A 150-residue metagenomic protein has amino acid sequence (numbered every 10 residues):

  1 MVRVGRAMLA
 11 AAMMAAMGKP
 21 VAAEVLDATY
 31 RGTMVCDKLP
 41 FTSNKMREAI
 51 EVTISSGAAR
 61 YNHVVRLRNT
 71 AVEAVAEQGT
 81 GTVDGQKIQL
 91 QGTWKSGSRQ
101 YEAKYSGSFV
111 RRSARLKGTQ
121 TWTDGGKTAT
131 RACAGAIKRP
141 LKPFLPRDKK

Functional and structural regions predicted by a protein language model:
M1-L9: Bacterial N-terminal signal peptides that target proteins for export
L9-M17: Hydrophobic helical h-region of N-terminal Sec-dependent signal peptides in bacterial secretory/periplasmic proteins
K19-A23: Sec/Tat signal peptide C-region and signal peptidase I cleavage site
E24-R111, K117-K150: Central antiparallel beta-sheet cores of small beta-barrel/beta-sandwich binding domains
